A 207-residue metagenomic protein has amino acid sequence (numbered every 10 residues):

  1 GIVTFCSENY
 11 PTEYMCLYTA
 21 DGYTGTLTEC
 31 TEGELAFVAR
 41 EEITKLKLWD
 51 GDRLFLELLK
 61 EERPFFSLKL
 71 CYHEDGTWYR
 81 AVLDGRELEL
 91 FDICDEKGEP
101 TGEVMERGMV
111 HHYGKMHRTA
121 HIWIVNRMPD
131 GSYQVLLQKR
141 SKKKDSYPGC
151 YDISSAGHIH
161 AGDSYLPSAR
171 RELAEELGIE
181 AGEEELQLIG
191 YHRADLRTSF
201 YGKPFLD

Functional and structural regions predicted by a protein language model:
G1, S154, A169, L173: Hydrophobic alpha-helical positions that pack around
G1-G25, K142, A174-D207: Active-site segment of metal-dependent pyrophosphate-handling enzymes, primarily the Nudix hydrolase catalytic core
L17-D21, F37, I124-N126: Short, well-ordered beta-strand micro-motif
T19, T28-L58, R80-R86: NUDIX/MutT-family hydrolases
E61-L88: Charged phosphate-binding loop/patch that engages nucleotide di/tri-phosphates or the phosphate backbone of nucleic
Y79, T101-G102, Q134-L136, F205: Generic structural signal for well-ordered beta-strand positions
E87-D130: Acidic, metal-coordinating catalytic segment for phosphate/diphosphate chemistry, firing primarily on the Nudix
T119-S155: A glycine-rich, hydrophobic loop/mini-helix early in the fold
